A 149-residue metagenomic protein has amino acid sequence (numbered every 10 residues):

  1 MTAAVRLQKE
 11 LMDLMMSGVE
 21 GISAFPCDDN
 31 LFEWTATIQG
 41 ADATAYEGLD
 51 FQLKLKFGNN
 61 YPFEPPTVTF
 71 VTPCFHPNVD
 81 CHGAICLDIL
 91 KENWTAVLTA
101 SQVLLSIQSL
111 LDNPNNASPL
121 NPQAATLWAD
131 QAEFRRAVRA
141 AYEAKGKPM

Functional and structural regions predicted by a protein language model:
M1-G18, T37, E64-M149: Domain-scale recognition of soluble eukaryotic interaction modules
V19-S23, T37-D42, K56: Structural recognition of short helix-loop-helix hairpins that underlie histone-fold modules
A24-D28, A41-A45, W94-T99, A129: Conserved, non-catalytic sequence blocks in retroelement Pol enzymes and Pol-derived host proteins
F32-T35: A short beta-strand-loop element at or near the start of a globular domain
E47-D50: Short coil-to-beta-strand transition motifs
K56-P65: Proline-anchored loop/turn motifs at beta-strand termini and strand-loop-strand connectors
